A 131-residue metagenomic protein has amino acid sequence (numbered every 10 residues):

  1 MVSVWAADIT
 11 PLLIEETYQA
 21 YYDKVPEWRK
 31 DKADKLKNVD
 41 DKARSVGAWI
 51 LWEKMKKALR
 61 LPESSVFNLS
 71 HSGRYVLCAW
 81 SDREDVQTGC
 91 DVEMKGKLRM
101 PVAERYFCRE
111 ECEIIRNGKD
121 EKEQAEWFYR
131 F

Functional and structural regions predicted by a protein language model:
M1-F131: Core catalytic alpha/beta fold that binds nucleotide/phospho-ligands
